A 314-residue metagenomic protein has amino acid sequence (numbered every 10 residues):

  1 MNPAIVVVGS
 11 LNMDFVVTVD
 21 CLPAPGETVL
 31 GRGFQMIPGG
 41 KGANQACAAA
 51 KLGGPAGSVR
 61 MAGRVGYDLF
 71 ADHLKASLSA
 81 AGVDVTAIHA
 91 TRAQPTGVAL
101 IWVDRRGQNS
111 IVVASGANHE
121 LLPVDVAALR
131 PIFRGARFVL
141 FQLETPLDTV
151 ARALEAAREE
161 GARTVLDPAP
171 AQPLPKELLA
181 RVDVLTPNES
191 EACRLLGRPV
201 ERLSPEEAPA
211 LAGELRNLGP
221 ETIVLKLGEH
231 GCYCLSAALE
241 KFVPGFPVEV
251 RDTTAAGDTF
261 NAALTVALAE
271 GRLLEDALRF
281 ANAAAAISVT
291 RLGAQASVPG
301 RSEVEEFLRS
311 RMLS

Functional and structural regions predicted by a protein language model:
M1-I5, P173-E177, P205-S314: Conserved phosphate-binding/catalytic region of the ribokinase-like
M1-R64, L69-A80, E249-R251: Glycine-rich phosphate/adenosyl-contacting loop at the front of the ribokinase-like
C47, V98-W102, S110-I111, G231-L235: Short beta-strand scaffold segments in enzyme catalytic cores
S77-A93: A glycine-rich helix N-cap at a beta->alpha junction
T86-T91, I101-F138, L143: Conserved phosphate-binding/catalytic loop of the ribokinase/pfkB sugar-kinase fold
D125-L129, A136-A210, H230-C232: Conserved beta-alpha-beta core of the PfkB/ribokinase-like small-molecule kinase fold
